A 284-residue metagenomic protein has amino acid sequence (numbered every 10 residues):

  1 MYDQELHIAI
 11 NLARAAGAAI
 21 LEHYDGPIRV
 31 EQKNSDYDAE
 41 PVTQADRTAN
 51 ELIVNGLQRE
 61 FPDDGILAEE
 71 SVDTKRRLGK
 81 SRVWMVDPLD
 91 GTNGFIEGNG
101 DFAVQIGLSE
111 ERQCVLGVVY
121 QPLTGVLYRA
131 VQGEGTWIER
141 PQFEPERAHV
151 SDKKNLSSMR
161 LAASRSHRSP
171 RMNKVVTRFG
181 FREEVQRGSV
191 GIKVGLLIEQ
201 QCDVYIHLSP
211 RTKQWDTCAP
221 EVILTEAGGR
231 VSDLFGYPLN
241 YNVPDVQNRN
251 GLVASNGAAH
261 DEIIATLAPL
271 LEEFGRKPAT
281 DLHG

Functional and structural regions predicted by a protein language model:
M1-G17, K174-F179, V194-G284: Oxyanion/phosphate-interacting regions
M1-L89, K174-R178, A259, A265-A268 (+1 more regions): N-terminal subdomain of lithium-sensitive/metallo-dependent phosphomonoesterases centered on the IMPase/IPPase/PAP
I20, D46, L57, T92 (+6 more regions): Residue-level signal for inorganic ion chemistry
Y24-D25, R165, F235: Short, small-residue-rich loop/turn micro-motifs
A68-E70, G188, F235: Short loop/edge segments at beta-strand edges and connector loops that shape dinucleotide/nucleotide cofactor-binding
K80-L123: Glycine-rich active-site/cofactor-binding loop and its immediate structural neighborhood
I106-G195, Q201, R249-G284: Acidic beta-strand-loop-alpha-helix segment within the catalytic core of divalent metal-dependent phosphate-processing
